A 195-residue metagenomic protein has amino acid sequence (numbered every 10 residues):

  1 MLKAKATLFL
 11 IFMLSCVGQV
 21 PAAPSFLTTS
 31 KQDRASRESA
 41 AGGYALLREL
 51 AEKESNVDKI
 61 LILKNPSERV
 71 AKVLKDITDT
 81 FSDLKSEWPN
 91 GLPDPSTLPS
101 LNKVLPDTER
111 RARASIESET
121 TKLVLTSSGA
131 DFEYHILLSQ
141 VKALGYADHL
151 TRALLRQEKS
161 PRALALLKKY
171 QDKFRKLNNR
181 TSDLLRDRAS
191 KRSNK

Functional and structural regions predicted by a protein language model:
M1-L8: Bacterial N-terminal signal peptides that target proteins for export
L8-S15: Bacterial N-terminal signal peptides
G18-K195: His/Met- and acidic-residue-enriched segments that coordinate or traffic transition-metal cofactors and support
